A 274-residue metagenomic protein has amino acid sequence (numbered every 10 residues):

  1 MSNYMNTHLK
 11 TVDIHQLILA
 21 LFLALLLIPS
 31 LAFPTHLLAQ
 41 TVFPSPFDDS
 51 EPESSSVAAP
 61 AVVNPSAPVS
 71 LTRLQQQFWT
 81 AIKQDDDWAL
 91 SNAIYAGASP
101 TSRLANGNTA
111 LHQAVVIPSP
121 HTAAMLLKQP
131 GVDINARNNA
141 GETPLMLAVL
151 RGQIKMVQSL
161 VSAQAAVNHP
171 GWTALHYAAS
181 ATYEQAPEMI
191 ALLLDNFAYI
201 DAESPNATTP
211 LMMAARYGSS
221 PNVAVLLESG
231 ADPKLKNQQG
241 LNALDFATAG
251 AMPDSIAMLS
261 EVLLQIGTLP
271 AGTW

Functional and structural regions predicted by a protein language model:
M1-I14: N-terminal secretory signal peptides that target proteins for export/translocation
A20-A32: Bacterial N-terminal signal peptides
Q40-Q77, N196, S229, Q238-L241 (+1 more regions): Ankyrin-repeat-protein effector appendages
E53-T109: N-terminal segments that cap or nucleate solenoid repeat domains
S70-F78, R103-T109, R137-T143, N168-Y177 (+3 more regions): Ankyrin-repeat boundary/"N-cap" motif
T80-D85, Q113-S119, L147-Q153, Y177-A186 (+2 more regions): Ankyrin repeat A-helix N-terminal signature
A89, H121-T122, K155-M156, A186-M189 (+2 more regions): Conserved ankyrin/ankyrin-like repeat signature
N92-S99, A124-D133, Q158-A166, A191-Y199 (+2 more regions): Ankyrin repeat domain, specifically the short helix-to-loop turn at the C-terminus of the second helix of each repeat
